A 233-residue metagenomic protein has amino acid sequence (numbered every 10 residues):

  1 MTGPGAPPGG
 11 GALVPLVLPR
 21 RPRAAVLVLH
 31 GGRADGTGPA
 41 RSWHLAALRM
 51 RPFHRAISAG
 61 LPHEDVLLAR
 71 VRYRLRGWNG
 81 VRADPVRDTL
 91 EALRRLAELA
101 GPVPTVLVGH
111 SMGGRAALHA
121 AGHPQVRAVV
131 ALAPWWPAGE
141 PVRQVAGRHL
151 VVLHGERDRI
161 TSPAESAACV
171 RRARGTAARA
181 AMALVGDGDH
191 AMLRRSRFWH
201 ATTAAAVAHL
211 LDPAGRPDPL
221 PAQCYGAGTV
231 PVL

Functional and structural regions predicted by a protein language model:
T2-H63: Short, surface-exposed "cap/lid" segments of acyl-processing enzymes
P4, A178-L233: C-terminal catalytic histidine-bearing segment of alpha/beta-hydrolase fold enzymes
R41, S162-R172: Short alpha-helix in the alpha/beta-hydrolase fold that links the catalytic acid
N79-L99: Alpha/beta-hydrolase active-site loop
V108-G113, A117: Gly/Ala-rich beta-loop-alpha elbow adjacent to hydrolase catalytic centers
V145-A146, V151-D158: Short beta-strand/loop motif that positions the catalytic acidic residue of the alpha/beta-hydrolase fold
E156-S162, A191: Acidic catalytic loop of the alpha/beta-hydrolase fold
